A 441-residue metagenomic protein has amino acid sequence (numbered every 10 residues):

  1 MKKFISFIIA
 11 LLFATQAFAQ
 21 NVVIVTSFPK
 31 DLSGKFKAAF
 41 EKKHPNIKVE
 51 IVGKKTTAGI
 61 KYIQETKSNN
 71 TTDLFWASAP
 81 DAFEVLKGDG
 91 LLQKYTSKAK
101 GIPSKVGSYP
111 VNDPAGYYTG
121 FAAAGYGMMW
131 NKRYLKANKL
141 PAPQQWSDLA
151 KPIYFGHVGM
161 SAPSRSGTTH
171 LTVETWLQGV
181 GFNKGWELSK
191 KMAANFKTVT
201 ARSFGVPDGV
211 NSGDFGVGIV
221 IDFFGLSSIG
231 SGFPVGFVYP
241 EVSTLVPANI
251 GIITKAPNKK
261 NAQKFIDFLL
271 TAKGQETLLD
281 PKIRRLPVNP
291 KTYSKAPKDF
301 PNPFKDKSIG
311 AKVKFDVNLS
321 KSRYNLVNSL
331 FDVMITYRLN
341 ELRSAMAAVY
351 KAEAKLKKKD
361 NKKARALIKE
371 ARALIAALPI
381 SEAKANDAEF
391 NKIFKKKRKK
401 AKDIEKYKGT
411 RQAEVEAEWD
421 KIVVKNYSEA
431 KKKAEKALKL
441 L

Functional and structural regions predicted by a protein language model:
Q20-E84, P207: Early extracytoplasmic/lumenal segment of secretory-pathway proteins
N70-F75, Q93-K132, S147, G156-M160: A structural signal for short loop-to-beta-strand junctions that line the ligand-binding cleft of periplasmic/secreted
D81-V85, N211, G216-P234: A ligand-binding cleft/hinge motif common to bilobed small-molecule-binding domains
L86-K94, D113-A115, S228-Y239: Ligand-binding "clamshell"
M129-Y134, L245-K259, T277-L278: A bilobed periplasmic-binding-protein/Venus flytrap-type ligand-binding module shared by bacterial periplasmic
L188-A193, S231-A256: Periplasmic-binding protein-like
I253-N261, I266-N318: Mature extracytoplasmic/periplasmic domains
A352-L441: C-terminal non-catalytic accessory extensions
